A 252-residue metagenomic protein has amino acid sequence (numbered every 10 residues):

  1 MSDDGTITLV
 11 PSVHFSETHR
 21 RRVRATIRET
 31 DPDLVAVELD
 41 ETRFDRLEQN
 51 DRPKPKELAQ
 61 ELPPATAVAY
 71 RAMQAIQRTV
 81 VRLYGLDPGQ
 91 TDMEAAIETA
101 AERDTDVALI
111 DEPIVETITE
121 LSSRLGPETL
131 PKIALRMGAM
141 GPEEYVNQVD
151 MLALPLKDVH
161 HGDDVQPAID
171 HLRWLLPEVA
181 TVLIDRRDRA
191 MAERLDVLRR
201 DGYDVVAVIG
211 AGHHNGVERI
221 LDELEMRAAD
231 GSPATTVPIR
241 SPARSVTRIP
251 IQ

Functional and structural regions predicted by a protein language model:
M1-Q252: Compositional signal for N-terminal targeting/processing segments
